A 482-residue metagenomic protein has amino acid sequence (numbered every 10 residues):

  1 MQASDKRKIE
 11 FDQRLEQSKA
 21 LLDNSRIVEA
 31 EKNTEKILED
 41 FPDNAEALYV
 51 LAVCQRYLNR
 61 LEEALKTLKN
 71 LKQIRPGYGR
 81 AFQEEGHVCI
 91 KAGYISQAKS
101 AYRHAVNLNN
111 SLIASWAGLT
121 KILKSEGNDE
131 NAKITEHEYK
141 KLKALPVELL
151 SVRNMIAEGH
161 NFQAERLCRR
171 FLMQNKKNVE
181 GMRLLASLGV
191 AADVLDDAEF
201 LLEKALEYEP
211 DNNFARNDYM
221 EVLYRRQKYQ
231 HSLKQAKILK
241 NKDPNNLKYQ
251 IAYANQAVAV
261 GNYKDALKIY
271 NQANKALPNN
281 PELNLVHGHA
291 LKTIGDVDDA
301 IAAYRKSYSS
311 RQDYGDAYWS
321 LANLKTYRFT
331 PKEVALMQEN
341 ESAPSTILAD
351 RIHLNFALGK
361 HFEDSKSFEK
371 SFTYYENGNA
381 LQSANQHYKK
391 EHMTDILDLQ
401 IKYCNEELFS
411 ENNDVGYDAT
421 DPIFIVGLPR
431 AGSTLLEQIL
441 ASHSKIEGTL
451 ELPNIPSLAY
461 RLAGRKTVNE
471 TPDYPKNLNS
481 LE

Functional and structural regions predicted by a protein language model:
F11, A45-E46, G79-Q83, I113-A114 (+9 more regions): Helix-start (N-cap) detector for alpha-helical repeat units in TPR-like alpha-solenoids, especially tetratricopeptide
D23, Y57, K91, S125 (+8 more regions): Register position in tetratricopeptide repeats
D40, Q73-I74, L108, S125 (+8 more regions): Structural marker of alpha-solenoid helical repeat scaffolds
N412-E482: Phosphate-binding active sites in nucleotide-utilizing proteins
